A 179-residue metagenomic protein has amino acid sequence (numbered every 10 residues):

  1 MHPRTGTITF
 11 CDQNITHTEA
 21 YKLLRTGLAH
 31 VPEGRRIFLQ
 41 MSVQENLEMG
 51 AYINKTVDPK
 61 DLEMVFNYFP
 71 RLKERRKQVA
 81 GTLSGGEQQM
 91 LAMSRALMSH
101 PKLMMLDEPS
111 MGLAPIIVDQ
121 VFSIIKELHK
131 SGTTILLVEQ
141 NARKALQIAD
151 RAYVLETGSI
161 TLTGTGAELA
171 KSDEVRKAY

Functional and structural regions predicted by a protein language model:
M1-Y179: Glycine-rich phosphate-binding loops of nucleotide-dependent enzymes
